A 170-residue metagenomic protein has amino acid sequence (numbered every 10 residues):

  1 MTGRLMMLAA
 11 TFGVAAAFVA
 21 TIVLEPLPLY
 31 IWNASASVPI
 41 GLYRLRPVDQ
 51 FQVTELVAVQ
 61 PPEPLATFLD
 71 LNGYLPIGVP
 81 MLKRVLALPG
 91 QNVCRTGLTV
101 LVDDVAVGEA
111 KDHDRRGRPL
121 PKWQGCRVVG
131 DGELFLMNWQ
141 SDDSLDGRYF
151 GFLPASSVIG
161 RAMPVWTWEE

Functional and structural regions predicted by a protein language model:
M1-P80, V128, F150-E170: Protein maturation boundaries and topogenic segments
S37, V79-M81, A87, L120-W123: Residues that act as N-cap/strand-start positions at coil-to-secondary-structure junctions
L42, Q91-N92, T99, E133 (+1 more regions): Structural motif
L45, A106-H113: Short amphipathic beta-strand/extended segments with alternating polar/hydrophobic composition
Q52-V57, Q91, E133, W139: Structural motif
I77-E109: Mid-length scaffold segments of soluble, non-membrane domains
A110-H113, P119-A162, W166-E169: Acidic/glycine-rich C-terminal interaction modules and beta/coil loop segments that lie outside canonical DNA-binding
